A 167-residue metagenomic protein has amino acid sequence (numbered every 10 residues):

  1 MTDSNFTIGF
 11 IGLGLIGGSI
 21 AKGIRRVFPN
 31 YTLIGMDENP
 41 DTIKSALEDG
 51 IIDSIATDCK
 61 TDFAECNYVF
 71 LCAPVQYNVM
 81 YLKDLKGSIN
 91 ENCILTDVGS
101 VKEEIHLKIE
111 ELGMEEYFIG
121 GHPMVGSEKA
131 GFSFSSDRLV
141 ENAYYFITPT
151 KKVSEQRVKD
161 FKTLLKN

Functional and structural regions predicted by a protein language model:
M1, K60, G87, E110-E111 (+1 more regions): Short secondary-structure boundary/capping segments
M1-D58, F63-A64, Y68: NAD(P)+-binding Rossmann beta1-loop-alpha1 motif at the extreme N-terminus of oxidoreductases
I34-M36, A56, T96, I119 (+1 more regions): Hydrophobic/aromatic beta-strand patches that form the interior of the parallel beta-sheet core in alpha/beta enzyme
K60-I89, C93-I94: Rossmann-like NAD(P)-binding element
C72-P74, G99, P149: Glycine-rich, N-terminal phosphate-binding loop of Rossmann-like dinucleotide-binding domains
K83-S133: Rossmann-like NAD(P)(H) cofactor-binding subdomain of soluble oxidoreductases
L139-N167: Internal alpha-helical scaffold of NAD(P)-dependent oxidoreductase catalytic cores
